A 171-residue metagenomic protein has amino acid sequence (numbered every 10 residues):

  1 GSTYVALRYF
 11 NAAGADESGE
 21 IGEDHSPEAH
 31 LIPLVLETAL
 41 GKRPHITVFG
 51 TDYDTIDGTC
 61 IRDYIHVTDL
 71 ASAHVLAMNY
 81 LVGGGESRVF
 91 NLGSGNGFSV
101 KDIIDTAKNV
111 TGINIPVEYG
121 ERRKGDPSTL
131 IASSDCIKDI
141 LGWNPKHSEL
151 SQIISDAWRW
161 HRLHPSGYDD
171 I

Functional and structural regions predicted by a protein language model:
G1-A15, H45-F49: Conserved beta-loop-beta element that borders a ligand/cofactor-binding pocket
A15-I21, I56-G58: A short acidic, helix-capping loop that chelates divalent metal ions and anchors anionic groups
G22-L31: SDR active-site lid
H30-I171: C-terminal substrate-binding subdomain of Rossmann-fold SDR/epimerase-dehydratase oxidoreductases
